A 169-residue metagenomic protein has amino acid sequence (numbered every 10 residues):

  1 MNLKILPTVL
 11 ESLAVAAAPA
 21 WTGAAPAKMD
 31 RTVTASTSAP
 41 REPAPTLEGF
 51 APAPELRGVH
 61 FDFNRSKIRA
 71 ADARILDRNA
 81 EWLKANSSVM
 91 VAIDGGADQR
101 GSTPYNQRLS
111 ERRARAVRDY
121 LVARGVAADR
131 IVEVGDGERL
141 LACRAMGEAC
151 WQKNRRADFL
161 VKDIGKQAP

Functional and structural regions predicted by a protein language model:
N2-A25: Sec-dependent N-terminal signal peptides
V15, F50-P52, K84, R124 (+1 more regions): Sterically constrained small-residue positions within well-ordered secondary structures of folded domains
W21-M90, K162-P169: Periplasmic peptidoglycan-binding/tethering modules of Gram-negative envelope proteins
G96-P169: Periplasmic OmpA-like peptidoglycan-binding domain that tethers envelope proteins to the cell wall
